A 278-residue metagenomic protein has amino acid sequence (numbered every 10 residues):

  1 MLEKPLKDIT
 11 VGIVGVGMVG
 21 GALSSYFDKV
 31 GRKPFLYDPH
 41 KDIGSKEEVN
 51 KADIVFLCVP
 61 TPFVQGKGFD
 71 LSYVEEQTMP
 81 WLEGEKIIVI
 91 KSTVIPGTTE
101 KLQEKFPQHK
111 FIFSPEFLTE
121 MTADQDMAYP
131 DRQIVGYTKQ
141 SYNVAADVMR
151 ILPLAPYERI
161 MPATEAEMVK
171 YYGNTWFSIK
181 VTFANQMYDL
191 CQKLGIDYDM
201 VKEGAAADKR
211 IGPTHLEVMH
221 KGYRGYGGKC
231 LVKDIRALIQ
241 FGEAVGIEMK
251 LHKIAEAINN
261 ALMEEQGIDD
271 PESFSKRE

Functional and structural regions predicted by a protein language model:
M1-N50: NAD(P)+-binding Rossmann beta1-loop-alpha1 motif at the extreme N-terminus of oxidoreductases
M1-T10, G31-P34, K51, Q192-E278: NAD(P)-dependent Rossmann-like dehydrogenase/reductase catalytic/cofactor-binding core
K33, Q103-I112, E120-T214, F241-M249 (+1 more regions): Internal alpha-helical scaffold of NAD(P)-dependent oxidoreductase catalytic cores
N50-K51, G84, Y129-P130: Alpha-helix C-terminal capping/helix-to-coil transition sites in glycosyltransferase folds
I54, P62-A123: Rossmann-like NAD(P)(H) cofactor-binding subdomain of soluble oxidoreductases
I54-C58, I134: Structural motif
